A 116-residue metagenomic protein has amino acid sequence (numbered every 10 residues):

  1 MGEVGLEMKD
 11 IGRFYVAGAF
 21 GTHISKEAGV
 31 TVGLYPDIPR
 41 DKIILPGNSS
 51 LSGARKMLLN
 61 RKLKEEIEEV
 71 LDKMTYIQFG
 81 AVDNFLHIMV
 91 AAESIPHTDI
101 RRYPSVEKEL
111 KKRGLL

Functional and structural regions predicted by a protein language model:
G2-V70: Catalytic phosphate/nucleotide-handling subdomain of diverse soluble enzymes
K56-L116: Acidic, glycine/GT-rich loop-and beta-edge segments that sit at the periphery of enzyme/chaperone cores
